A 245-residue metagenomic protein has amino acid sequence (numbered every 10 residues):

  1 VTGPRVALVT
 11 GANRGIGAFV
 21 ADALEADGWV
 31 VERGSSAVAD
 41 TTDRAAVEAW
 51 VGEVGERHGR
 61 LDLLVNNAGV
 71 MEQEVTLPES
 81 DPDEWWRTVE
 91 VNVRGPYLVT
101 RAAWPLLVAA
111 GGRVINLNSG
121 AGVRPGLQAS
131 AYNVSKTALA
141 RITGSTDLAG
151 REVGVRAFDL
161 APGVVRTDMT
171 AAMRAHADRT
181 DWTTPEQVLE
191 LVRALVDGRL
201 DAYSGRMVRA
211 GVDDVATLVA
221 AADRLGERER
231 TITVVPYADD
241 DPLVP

Functional and structural regions predicted by a protein language model:
N13: Conserved glycine-rich cofactor-binding loop
V38-A49, P82: The beta1-alpha1 cofactor-binding region of Rossmann-like NAD(H)/NADP(H)-dependent oxidoreductases
V75-L77, E84-W86: Substrate-binding pocket helix/loop in short-chain dehydrogenase/reductase
T100, S135: Active-site helix of classical SDR
S119: Residue(s) in the substrate-gating loop at a strand-loop-helix junction that position the organic substrate next
R124, S145-V155, R199: Active-site-adjacent segment of SDR/Rossmann-fold oxidoreductases
D159-L160, A175-P245: C-terminal helical subdomain
